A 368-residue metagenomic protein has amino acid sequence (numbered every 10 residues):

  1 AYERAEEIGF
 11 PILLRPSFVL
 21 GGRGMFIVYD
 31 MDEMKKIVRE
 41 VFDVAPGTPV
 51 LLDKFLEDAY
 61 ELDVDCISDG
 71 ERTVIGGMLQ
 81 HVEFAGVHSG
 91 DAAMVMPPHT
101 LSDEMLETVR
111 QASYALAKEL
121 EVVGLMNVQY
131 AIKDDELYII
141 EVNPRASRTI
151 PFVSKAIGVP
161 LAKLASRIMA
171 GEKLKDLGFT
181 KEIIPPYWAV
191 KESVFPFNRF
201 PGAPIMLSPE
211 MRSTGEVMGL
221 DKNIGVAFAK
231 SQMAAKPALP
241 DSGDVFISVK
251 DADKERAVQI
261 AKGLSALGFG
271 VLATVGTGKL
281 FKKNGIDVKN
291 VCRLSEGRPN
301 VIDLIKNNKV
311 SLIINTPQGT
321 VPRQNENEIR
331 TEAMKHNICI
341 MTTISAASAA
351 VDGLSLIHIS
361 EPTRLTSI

Functional and structural regions predicted by a protein language model:
A1, V64, S113, I329 (+1 more regions): Aromatic/hydrophobic pocket-lining residues that form π-stacking "cages" and hydrophobic walls in ligand
A1-M25, I286-R293, S345-G353: A conserved helix-loop-beta module that forms one wall/lid of the active-site cleft in ATP-utilizing catalytic domains
I8-P11, G21-R23, I27-D241: ATP-dependent carboxylate activation and anion-phosphoryl transfer catalytic cores that bind Mg-ATP to form
L125, K133, A146-P151, K155-L164 (+6 more regions): Acidic, glycine-enriched active-site microenvironments
I357-I368: Single conserved hydrophobic/aromatic residue that forms the stacking wall/gate of nucleotide- or nucleobase-binding
